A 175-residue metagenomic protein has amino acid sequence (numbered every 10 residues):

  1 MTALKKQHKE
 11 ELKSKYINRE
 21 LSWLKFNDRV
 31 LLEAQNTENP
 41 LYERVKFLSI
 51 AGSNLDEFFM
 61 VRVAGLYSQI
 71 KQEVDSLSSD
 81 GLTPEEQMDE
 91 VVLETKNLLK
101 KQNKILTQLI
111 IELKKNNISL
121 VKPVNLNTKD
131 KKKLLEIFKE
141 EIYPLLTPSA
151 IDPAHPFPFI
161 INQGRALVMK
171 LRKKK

Functional and structural regions predicted by a protein language model:
T2-K175: N-terminal non-catalytic structural scaffold regions of very large proteins
